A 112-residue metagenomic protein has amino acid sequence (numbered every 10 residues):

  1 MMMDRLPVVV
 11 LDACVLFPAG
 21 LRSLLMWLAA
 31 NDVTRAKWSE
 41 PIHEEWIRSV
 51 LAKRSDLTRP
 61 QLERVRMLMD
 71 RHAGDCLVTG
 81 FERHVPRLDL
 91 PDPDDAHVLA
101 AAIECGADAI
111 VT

Functional and structural regions predicted by a protein language model:
M1-L6: Intrinsically disordered, low-complexity and often Lys/Arg-enriched segments
P7-V15: Asp-based phosphoryl-transfer active-site loop
V8, A19-R54: PIN/NYN-family metal-dependent endoribonuclease catalytic core
L11-D12, P91-A96: Histidine- and aromatic-rich ligand-binding microenvironments
K37-E82: PIN-domain endoribonuclease scaffold, especially VapC-family toxins
V85-P91: Short, flexible loop segments at the rims of nucleotide/cofactor-binding pockets, characterized by
D95-T112: Acidic, metal-binding active-site segment of PIN/NYN-like and related structure-specific nucleases
